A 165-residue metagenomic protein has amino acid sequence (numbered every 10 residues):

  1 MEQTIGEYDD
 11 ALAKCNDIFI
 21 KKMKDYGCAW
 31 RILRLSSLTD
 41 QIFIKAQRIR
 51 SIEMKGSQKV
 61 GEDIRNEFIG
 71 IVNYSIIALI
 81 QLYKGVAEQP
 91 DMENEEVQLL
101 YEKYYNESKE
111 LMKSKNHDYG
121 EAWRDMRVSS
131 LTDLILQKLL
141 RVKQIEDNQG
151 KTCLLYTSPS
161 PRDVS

Functional and structural regions predicted by a protein language model:
M1-R31, L82-M126: Intrinsic disorder/low-complexity detector
I18-Q58, I64, A122-L154: Short, contiguous, well-structured surface segments enriched in hydrophobic/aromatic residues
Q47, S51-M54, I76-K84, N106 (+3 more regions): Charged/polar positions within long, soluble alpha-helices
K59-V72, S165: Winged helix-turn-helix DNA-binding recognition segment
Q81-P90, D147-L155: Short conserved catalytic/interaction loops centered on acidic-Pro-aromatic/His motifs
Y156-S165: Single conserved hydrophobic/aromatic residue that forms the stacking wall/gate of nucleotide- or nucleobase-binding
